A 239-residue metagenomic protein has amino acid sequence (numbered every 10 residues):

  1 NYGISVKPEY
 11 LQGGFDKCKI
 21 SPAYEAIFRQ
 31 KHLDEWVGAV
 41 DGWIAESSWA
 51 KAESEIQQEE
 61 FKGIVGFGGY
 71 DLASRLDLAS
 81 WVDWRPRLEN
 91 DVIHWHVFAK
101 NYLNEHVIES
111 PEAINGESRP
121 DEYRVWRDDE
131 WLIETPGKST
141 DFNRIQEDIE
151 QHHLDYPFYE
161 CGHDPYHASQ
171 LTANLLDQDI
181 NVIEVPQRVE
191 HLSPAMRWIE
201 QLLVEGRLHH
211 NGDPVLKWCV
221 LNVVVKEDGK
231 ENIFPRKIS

Functional and structural regions predicted by a protein language model:
N1, I114-D129, N174-S239: Metal-dependent DNA phosphodiester-chemistry modules and their immediately adjacent helices/loops in DNA-processing
N1-F67, L76-L78, I93-R144: Non-catalytic, compositionally simple segments
L72, H163-Y166, V185: Short His-Asn-centered micro-motif
L76-E89: Acidic, metal-ligating active-site segments
W81, C161, I199: Hydrophobic, well-ordered secondary-structure elements that form the walls of internal hydrophobic environments
Q151-Y159, Q178-V182: Short, surface-exposed connector motifs at secondary-structure boundaries
D155-T172: Short glycine-rich phosphate-binding loop at a beta-alpha junction
